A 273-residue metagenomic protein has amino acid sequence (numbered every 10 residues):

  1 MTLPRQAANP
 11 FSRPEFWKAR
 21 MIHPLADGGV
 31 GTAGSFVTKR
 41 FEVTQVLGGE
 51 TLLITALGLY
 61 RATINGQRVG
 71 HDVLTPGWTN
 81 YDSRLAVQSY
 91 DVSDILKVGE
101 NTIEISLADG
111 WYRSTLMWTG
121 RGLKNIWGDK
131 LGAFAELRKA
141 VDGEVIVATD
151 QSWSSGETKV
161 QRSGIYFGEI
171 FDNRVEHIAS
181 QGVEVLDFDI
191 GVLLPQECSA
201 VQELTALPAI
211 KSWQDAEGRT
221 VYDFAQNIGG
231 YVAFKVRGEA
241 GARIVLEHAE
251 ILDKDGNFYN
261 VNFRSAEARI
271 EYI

Functional and structural regions predicted by a protein language model:
T2-I273: Extracellular/oxidizing-compartment recognition motifs
